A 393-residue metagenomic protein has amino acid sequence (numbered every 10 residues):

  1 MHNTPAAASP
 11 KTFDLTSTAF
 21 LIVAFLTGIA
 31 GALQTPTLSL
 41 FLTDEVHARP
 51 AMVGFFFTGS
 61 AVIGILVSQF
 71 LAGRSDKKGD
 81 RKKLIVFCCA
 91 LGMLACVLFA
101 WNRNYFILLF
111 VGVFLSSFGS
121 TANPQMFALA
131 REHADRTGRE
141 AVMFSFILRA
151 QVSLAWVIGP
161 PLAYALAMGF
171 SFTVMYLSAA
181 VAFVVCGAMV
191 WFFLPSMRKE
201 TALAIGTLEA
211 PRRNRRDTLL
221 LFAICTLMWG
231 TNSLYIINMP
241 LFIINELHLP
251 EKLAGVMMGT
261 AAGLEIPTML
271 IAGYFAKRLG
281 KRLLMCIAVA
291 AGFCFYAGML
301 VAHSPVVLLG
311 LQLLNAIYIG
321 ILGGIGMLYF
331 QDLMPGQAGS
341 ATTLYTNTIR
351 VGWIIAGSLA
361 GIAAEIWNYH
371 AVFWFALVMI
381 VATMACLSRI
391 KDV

Functional and structural regions predicted by a protein language model:
A7-A61, W229-E246, A254: Helix-loop boundary and gating motifs at the non-cytosolic
F25, F106-N123, T226, V307-I321: Hydrophobic core of transmembrane alpha-helices in multi-pass small-molecule transporters, especially MFS/SLC-type
F55-G73, G259-I271: Central cavity-lining transmembrane alpha-helices of secondary-active solute carriers, predominantly the Major
V67-D80, A167, T268-G280, A364: Helix-to-loop junctions at the C-terminal end of transmembrane segments in multipass secondary transporters
K83-V97, A180, L283-G298, L377: Structural signature of the two symmetry-related core transmembrane helices
S120-D135, I321-M334: Intracellular juxtamembrane helix-capping segments at the cytosolic ends of symmetry-related transmembrane helices
R282-G326: C-terminal transmembrane helical hairpin of 12-TM major facilitator-type secondary transporters
G336-I366: A late C-terminal transmembrane helix in Major Facilitator Superfamily
